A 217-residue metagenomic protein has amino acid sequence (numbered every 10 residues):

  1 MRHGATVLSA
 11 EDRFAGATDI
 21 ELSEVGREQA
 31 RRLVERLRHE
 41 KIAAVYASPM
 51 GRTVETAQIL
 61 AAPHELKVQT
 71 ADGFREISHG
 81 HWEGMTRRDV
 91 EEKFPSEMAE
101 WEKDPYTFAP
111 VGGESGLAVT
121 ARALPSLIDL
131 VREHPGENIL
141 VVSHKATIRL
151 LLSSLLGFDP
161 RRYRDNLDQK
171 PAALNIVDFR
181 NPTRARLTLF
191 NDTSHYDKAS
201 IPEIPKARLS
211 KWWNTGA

Functional and structural regions predicted by a protein language model:
H3, G26, H144: Short, conserved phosphate/pyrophosphate- and ester-handling motifs at nucleotide-, phospho-/glycolipid
T6-D19: Glycine-rich N-terminal loop/short-helix segment of MobA-like nucleotidyltransferase
G26-A43, I128-D129, I176-D178: A short, N-terminal amphipathic alpha-helix
R31-M98, G216-A217: Phosphate-coordination/substrate-recognition cap region in phosphate-metabolizing enzymes
A47-S48, A121, V142-S143: Short beta-strand scaffold positions
I77-E91, R132, E137, S153-A217: Acidic, low-complexity terminal tails and accessory targeting/binding regions of phosphate-metabolizing enzymes
E97-A118, K211-G216: Short glycine/proline- and acidic residue-enriched helix-loop micro-motifs that form flexible lids or anion-recognition
A109-H134: Internal catalytic-core helix/loop-beta-alpha segment that presents or stabilizes conserved functional determinants
